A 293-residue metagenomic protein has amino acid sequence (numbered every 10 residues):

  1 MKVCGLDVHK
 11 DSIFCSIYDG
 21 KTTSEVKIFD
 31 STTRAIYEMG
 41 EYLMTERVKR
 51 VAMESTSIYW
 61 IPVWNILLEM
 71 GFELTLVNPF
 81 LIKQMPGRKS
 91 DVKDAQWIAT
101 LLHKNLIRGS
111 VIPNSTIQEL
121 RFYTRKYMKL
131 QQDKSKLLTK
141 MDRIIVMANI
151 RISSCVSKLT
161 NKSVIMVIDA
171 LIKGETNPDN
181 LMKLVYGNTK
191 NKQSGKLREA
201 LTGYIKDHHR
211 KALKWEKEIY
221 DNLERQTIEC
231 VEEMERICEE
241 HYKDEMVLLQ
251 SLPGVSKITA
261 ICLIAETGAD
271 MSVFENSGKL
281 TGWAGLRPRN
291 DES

Functional and structural regions predicted by a protein language model:
M1-S293: A detector of single, family-specific signature residues that are central to catalytic or substrate-handling motifs
